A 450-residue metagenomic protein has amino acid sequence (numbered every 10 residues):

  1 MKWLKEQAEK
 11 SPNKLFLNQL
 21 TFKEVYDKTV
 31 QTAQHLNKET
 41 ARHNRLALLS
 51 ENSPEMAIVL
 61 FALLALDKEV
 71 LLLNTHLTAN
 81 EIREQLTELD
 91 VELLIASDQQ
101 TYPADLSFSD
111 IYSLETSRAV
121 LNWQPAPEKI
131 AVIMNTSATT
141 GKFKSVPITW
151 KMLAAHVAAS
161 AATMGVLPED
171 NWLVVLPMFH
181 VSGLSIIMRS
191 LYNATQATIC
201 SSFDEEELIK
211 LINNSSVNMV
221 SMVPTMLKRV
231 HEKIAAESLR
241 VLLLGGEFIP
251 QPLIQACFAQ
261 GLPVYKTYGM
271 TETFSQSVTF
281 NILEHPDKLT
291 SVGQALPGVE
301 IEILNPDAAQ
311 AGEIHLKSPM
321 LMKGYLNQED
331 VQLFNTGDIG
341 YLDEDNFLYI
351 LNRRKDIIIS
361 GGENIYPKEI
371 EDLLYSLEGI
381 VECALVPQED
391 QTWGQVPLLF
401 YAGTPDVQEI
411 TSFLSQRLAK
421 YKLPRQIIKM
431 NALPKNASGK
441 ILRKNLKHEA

Functional and structural regions predicted by a protein language model:
K5, K10-T40, A47, S53 (+3 more regions): Conserved AMP-binding/adenylate-forming core of the ANL superfamily
N13-L15, S117-N135, K142, G165-N171: Conserved pre-ATP/AMP-binding loop-to-beta segment of ANL
F22, A131-A158: Conserved AMP-binding A3 loop
A154-N171, F179-M219: Conserved AMP-binding/adenylation subdomain of ANL enzymes
M219-M222, K228-P286, E300: Gly/Ser/Thr-rich phosphate-binding loop
V278, Q294-G298, P306-L333, E363-I365: Conserved ATP/PPi-binding loop(s) of AMP-dependent carboxylate-activating enzymes
S318, I339-K422: AMP-binding/adenylate-forming catalytic core of the ANL superfamily
A419-I441: AMP-binding/adenylate-forming catalytic domain of the ANL superfamily
